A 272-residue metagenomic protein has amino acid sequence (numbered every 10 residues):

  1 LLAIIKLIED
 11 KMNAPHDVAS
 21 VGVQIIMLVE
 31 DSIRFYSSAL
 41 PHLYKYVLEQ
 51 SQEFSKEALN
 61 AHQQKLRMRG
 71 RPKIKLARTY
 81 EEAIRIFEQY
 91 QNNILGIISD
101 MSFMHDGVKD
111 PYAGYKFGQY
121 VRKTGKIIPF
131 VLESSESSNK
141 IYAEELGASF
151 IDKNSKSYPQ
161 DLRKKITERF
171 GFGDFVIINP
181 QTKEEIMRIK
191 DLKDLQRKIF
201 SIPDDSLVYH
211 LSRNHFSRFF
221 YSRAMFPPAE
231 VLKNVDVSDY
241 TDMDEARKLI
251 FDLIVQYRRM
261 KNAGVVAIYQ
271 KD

Functional and structural regions predicted by a protein language model:
L1, I97-S99, K116-N139, I151: A short, hydrophobic beta-strand element within the central beta-sheet of small alpha/beta folds
L2-P15, H42, E145, Q160-F172: Receiver (REC) domain switch/output surface
I5, I84-E88, F103-I127: Short amphipathic alpha-helix used as the core "switch/output" element in two-component signaling
K11-V21, K65-L66: Short boundary motifs at domain starts and secondary-structure transition points
G22-R34, A39-Q63, I74-L76: Conserved acidic segment of CheY-like receiver
S32-Y36, E81-E82, M101-V108, E136-N139 (+2 more regions): Short acidic, S/G/P-rich loop/turn micro-motifs used as interaction or catalytic elements
E53-G96: Acidic, metal-coordinating helix/loop segments flanking the phosphotransfer/catalytic sites of two-component signaling
S138-D272: Terminal, compositionally biased segments used for targeting/anchoring and flexible tails
